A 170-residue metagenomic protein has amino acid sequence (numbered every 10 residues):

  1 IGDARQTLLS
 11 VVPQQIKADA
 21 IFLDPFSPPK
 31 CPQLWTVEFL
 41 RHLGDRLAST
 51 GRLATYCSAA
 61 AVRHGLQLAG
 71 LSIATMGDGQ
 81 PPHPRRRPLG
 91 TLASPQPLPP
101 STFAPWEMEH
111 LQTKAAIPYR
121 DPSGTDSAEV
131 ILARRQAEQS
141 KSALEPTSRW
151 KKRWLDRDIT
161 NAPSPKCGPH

Functional and structural regions predicted by a protein language model:
I1-Q15: S-adenosyl-L-methionine
T7, L89-H170: SAM/dcSAM-binding transferase cores
Q14-Q15, W35-E38, L68-L71: Short, glycine/charged-enriched secondary-structure capping and boundary segments
D19-L34: A short SAM/SAH-binding and catalytic strip from SAM-dependent methyltransferases
A20-F22, S49-C57: Conserved beta-strand signature within the Rossmann-like core of class I S-adenosyl-L-methionine
S27-P29, A59-V62: Short "lid" loop at the C-terminus of a central beta-strand within the Rossmann-like core of SAM-dependent
Q33-T50: A short glycine-rich, Lys/Arg-flanked "PGG" loop and its adjoining helix->strand segment in the class I
R41, R63-L89: Conserved Class I S-adenosyl-L-methionine
